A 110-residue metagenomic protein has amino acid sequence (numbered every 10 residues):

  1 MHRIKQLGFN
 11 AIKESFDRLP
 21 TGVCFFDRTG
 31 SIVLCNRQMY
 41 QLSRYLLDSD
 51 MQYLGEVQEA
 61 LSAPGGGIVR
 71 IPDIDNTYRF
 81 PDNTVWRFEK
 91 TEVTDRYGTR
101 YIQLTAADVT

Functional and structural regions predicted by a protein language model:
H2-R37: Sensory modules in modular signal-transduction proteins
S31, D82-T84, G98-T99: Short acidic/polar mixed-charge low-complexity motifs
L34, S43-R44, Y97: Activation segment
R37-Q38, T110: Alpha-helix/helix-capping structural signal
Y40-Q52: PAS/PAS-like sensory domain cap-loop motif
S49-T91: Terminal output helix/cap of sensory domains in signal transduction proteins
T91-T94, A107: Output-coupling edge of small sensory domains
G98-V109: PAS-family sensory domains
